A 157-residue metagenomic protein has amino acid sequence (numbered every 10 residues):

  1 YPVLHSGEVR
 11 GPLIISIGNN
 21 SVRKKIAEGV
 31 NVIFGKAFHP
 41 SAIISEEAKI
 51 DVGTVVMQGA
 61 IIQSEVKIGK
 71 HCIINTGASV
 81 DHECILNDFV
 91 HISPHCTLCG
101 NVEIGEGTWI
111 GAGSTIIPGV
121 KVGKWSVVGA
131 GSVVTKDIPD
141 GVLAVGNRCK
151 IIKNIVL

Functional and structural regions predicted by a protein language model:
Y1-S45: Phosphate-bearing ligand-interacting subdomains that bind or position ATP/ADP/UDP/GDP/NAD(P) or nucleotide-linked
P2-E8, A144-L157: Short, basic/aromatic-enriched C-terminal tail that caps enzymatic domains
K24-G29, I68, P139-D140, V156-L157: Short amphipathic alpha-helical segments
A37-V145, C149-I152: Structural signal for interior beta-strand "rungs" in well-ordered beta-sheet cores of soluble enzyme domains
